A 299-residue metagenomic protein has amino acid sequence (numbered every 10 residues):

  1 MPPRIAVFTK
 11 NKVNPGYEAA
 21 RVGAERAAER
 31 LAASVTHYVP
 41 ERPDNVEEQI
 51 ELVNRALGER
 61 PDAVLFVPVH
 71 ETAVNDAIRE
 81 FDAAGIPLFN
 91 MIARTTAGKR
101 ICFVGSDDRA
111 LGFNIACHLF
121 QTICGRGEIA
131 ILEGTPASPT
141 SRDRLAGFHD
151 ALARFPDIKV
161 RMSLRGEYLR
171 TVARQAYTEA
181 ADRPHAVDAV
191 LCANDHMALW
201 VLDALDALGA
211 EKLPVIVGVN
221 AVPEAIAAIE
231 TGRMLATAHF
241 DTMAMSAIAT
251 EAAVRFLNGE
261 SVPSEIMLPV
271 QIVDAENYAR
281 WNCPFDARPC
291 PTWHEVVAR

Functional and structural regions predicted by a protein language model:
M1, P136-P139, A151-L152, A244-R299: Hinge/cleft segment of the Venus flytrap/periplasmic-binding protein
P3-R4, A33, I123-I129, P214: Nucleotide donor/acceptor-binding cores
F8-V22, H37-E48, H70, A93 (+6 more regions): Hinge/beta->alpha junction and helix N-cap segments in small-molecule ligand-binding domains
L57, L119-C124, A181, A249 (+1 more regions): Short, hydrophobic alpha-helical segments
L57-D82, F148, V160-M162, G166-A228: Hydrophobic alpha-helical
E71-A110, H118-Q121, E128, N220-L235: Flexible loop/hinge segments that line or gate small-molecule binding clefts
D188-A189, L202-M243, A247-E251, R255-M267 (+1 more regions): Exported/periplasmic ABC-transporter solute-binding proteins
